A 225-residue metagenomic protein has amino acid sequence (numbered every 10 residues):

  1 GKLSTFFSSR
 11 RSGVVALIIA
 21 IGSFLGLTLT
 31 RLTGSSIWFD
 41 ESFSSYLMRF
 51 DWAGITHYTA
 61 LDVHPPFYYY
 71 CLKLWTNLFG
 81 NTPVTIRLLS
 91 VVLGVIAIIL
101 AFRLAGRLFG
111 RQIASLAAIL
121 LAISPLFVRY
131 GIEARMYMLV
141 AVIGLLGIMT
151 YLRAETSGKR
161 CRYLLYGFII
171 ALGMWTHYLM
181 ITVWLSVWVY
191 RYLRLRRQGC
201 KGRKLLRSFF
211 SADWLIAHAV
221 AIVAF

Functional and structural regions predicted by a protein language model:
L3-F225: Terminal, non-globular segments
